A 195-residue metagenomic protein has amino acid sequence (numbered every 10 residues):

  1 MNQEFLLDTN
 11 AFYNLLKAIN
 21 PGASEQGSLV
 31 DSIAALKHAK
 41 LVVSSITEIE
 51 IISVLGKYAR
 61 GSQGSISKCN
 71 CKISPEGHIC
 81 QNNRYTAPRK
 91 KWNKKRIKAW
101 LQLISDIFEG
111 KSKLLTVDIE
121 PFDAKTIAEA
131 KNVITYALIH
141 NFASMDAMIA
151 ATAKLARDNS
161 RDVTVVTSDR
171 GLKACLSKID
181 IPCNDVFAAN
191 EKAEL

Functional and structural regions predicted by a protein language model:
M1-L6, N14, S24, I134-I139 (+2 more regions): Acidic, PIN/NYN-like endoribonuclease modules and their adjacent C-terminal/linker elements
M1-R84: Short, well-structured N-terminal submotif of metal-dependent ribonuclease cores
L7, V43, S144, V166-T167: Short beta-strand scaffold positions
A11, T47-E48, T126, I149 (+1 more regions): Alpha-helix capping/helix-boundary segments
K40, I119, F142, V165: Conserved SAM-binding loop
S44-S45, D123, D146, D169: Helix N-cap/beta->alpha junction signal
C71, A87-K91, E109-L114, D123-K125 (+2 more regions): Extended low-complexity acidic/polar segments
K90-L138, A151: Acidic catalytic patch
